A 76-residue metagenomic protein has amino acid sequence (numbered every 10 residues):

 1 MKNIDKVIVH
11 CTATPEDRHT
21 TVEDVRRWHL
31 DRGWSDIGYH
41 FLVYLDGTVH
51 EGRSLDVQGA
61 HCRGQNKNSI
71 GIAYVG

Functional and structural regions predicted by a protein language model:
M1-V57, N66: Short, conserved "active-site rim" segments that organize catalytic pockets and cofactor/ligand binding
L55-G76: Peptidoglycan-targeting cell-wall enzymes and recognition modules
